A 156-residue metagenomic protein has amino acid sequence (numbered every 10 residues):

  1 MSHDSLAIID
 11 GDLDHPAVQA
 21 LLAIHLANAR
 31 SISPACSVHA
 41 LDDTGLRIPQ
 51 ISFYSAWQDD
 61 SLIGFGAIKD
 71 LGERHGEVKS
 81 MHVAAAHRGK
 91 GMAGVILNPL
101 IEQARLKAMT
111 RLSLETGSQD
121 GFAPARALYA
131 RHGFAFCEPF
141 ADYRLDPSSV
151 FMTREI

Functional and structural regions predicted by a protein language model:
H3-H75, K79, A84, L97-N98 (+4 more regions): Acetyl-CoA-dependent GNAT
L22, V78, L112-L114, F122 (+1 more regions): Generic structural signal for conserved hydrophobic packing positions in ordered secondary structure
I51, P147-F151: Short hydrophobic/aromatic beta-strand or adjacent loop that forms the aromatic wall/cage of a ligand/substrate-binding
V83, G89-E102, A127-R131: Conserved acetyl-CoA-binding loop-helix of GNAT-fold acetyltransferases
A104-G117: Conserved GNAT acetyl-CoA-binding A-motif
L114-A125, Y143-P147: Conserved beta-strand-loop-alpha-helix junction that forms the acyl-donor binding cleft
L128-Y129, F151-R154: Short low-complexity, flexible loop/linker segments enriched in glycine and/or proline with clustered acidic
